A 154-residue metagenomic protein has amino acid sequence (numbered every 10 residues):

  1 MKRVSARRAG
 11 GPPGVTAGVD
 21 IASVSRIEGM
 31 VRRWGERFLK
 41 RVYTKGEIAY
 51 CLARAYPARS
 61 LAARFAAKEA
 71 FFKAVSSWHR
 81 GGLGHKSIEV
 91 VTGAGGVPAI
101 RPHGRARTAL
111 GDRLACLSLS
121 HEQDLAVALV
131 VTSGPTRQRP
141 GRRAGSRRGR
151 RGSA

Functional and structural regions predicted by a protein language model:
M1-A154: Core catalytic alpha/beta fold that binds nucleotide/phospho-ligands
